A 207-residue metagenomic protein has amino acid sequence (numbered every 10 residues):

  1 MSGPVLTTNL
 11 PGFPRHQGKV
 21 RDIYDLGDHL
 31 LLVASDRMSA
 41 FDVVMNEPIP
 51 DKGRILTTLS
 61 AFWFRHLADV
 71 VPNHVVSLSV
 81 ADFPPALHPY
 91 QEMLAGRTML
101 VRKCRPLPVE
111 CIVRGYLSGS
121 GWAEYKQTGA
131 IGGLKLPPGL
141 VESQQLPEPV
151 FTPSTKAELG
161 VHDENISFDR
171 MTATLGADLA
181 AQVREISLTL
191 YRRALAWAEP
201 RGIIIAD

Functional and structural regions predicted by a protein language model:
S2-A157: Active-site loop/lid in soluble adenylation, ligation, and acyl-transfer enzymes
L56-F64, T172, A180-R184: Generic detector of well-ordered alpha-helical segments enriched in charged/polar residues, highlighting helical
L146-G176: A short mid-domain helix/strand-loop element embedded in enzyme catalytic domains that forms or borders the active-site
L175-I203: A long amphipathic alpha-helix within ATP-dependent nucleotide-binding catalytic cores
D207: Catalytic activation segment of kinase domains across protein kinase-like and atypical kinase folds
